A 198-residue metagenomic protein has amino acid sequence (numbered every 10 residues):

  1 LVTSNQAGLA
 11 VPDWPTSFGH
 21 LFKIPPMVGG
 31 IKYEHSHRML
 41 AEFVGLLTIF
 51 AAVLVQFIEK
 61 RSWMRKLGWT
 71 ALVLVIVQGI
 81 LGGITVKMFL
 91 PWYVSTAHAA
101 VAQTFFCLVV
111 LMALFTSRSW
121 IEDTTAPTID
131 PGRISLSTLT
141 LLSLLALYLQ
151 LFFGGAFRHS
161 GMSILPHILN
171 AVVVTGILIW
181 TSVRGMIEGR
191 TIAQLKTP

Functional and structural regions predicted by a protein language model:
V2-P12, I76-A100, A156-I168: Interfacial helix-loop-helix junctions of multi-pass membrane proteins
S4-H35: Extracytosolic (periplasmic/ER-lumenal) interhelical loops and adjacent juxtamembrane/interface segments of multi-pass
G30-F50, V94-L108, F152, M162-I179: Membrane-interface loop-to-helix entry segments
I49-Q56, F106-P131: Internal transmembrane alpha-helix with an interfacial aromatic "cap," most often the third helix
V53-L54, V110-S117, G176-T191: Alpha-helical transmembrane segments in multipass membrane proteins, preferentially the mid-helix core
R61-L72, I134-S143, A193-P198: Membrane-interfacial loop-to-transmembrane alpha-helix junctions, especially the N-terminal start
V73-V75, L108-L111, I134-G155: Alpha-helical transmembrane segments of multi-pass integral membrane proteins
R118-L136, E188-T197: Membrane-interfacial, low-structure loops and terminal tails that flank and connect transmembrane helices in multi-pass
